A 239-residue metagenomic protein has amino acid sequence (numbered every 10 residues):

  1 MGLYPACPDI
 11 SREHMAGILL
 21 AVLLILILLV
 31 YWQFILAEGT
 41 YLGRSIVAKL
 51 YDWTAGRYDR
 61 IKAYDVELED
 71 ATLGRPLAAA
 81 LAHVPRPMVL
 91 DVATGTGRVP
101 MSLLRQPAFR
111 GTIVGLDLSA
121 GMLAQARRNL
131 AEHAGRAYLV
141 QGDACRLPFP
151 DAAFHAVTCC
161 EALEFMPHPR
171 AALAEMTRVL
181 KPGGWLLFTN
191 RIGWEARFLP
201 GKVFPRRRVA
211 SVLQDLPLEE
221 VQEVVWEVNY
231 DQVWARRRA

Functional and structural regions predicted by a protein language model:
C7-S45: N-terminal auxiliary segments of SAM/dcSAM-dependent transferases
D59-R75, K202-P205: Conserved SAM-binding loop and adjacent beta-strand
M88-R146: Class I SAM-dependent methyltransferase SAM/SAH-binding core
C145-V157: A short acidic, Gly/Pro-enriched loop at the edge of an enzyme's catalytic core that lines a small-molecule cofactor
H155-H168: A short SAM/SAH-binding and catalytic strip from SAM-dependent methyltransferases
R170-P182: A short glycine-rich, Lys/Arg-flanked "PGG" loop and its adjoining helix->strand segment in the class I
G183-R191: Conserved beta-strand signature within the Rossmann-like core of class I S-adenosyl-L-methionine
G201-P217: Short alpha-helix
